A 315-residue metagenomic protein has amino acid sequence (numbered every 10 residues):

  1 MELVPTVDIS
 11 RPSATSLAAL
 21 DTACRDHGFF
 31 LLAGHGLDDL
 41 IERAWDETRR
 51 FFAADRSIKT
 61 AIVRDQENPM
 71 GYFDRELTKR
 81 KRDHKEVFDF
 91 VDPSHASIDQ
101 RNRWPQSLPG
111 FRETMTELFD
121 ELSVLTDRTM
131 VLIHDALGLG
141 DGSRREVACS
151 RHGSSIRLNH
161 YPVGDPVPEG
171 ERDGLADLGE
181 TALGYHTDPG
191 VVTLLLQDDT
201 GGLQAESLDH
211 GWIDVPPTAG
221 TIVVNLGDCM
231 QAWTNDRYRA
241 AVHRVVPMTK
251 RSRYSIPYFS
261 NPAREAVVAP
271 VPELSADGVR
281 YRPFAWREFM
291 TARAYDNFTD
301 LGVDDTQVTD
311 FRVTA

Functional and structural regions predicted by a protein language model:
M1-A315: Peripheral, non-catalytic segments flanking oxidoreductase cores
